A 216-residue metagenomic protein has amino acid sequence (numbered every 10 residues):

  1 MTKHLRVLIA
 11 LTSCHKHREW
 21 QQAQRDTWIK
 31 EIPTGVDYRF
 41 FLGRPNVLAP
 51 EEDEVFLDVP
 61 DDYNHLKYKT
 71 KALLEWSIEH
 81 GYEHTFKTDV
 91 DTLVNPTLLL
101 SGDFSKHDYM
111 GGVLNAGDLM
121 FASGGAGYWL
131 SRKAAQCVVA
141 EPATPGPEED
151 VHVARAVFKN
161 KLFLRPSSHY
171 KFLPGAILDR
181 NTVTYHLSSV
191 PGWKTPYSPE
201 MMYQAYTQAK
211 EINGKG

Functional and structural regions predicted by a protein language model:
M1-D26: N-proximal low-complexity "stem/linker" segments adjacent to membrane-targeting elements
T2-L5, P145-G216: C-terminal catalytic/acceptor-binding lobe
A23-V36: Short, acidic, metal-binding catalytic loop of nucleotide-sugar glycosyltransferases
R39-E83, N95-T97, G117-D118: Active-site-proximal specificity loops/subdomain of glycosyltransferases
N64, Y82-E83, N95-T97, S123-A140: Conserved nucleotide-sugar donor-binding and metal-coordinating catalytic region shared by glycosyltransferases
H84-T88: Short aromatic-hydrophobic micro-motifs that form the base-stacking/packing surface for donor nucleotide recognition
D89-L93: The conserved acidic donor/metal-binding loop of glycosyltransferases
V94-L119: Conserved donor-nucleotide/metal-binding helix-loop-beta segment in metal-dependent transferases, i.e., the alpha-helix
